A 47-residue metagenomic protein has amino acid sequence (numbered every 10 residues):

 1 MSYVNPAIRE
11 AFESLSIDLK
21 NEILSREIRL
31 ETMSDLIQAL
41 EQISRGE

Functional and structural regions predicted by a protein language model:
M1-V4, R9-E13, I28-E47: General marker for long, soluble alpha-helical cores
K20-L24: Short amphipathic alpha-helical interface patches used for protein-protein assembly/oligomerization
